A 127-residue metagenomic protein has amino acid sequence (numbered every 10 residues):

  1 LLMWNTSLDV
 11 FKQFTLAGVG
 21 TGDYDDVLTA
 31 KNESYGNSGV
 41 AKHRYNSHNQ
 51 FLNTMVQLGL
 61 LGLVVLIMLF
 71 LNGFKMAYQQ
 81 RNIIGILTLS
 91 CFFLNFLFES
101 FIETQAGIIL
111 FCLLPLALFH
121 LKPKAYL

Functional and structural regions predicted by a protein language model:
L1-N5, D9, A17-L58: Long extracytoplasmic/lumenal interhelical loops at the membrane interface of multi-pass membrane proteins
T21-D25, G62-V65, L110: Short, flexible micro-motifs
S47, M55-G59, I102-L110: Membrane-interface micro-motifs in multi-pass membrane enzymes
Q57-S90: Hydrophobic transmembrane alpha-helices and their immediate junctions
G85-L97, F101-L127: Transmembrane alpha-helices of multi-pass inner-membrane enzymes
